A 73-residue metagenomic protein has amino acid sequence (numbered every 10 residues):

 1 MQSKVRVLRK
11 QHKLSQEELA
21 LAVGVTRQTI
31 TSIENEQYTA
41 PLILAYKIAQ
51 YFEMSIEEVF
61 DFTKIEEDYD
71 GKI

Functional and structural regions predicted by a protein language model:
K4-E18, A22: Short basic helix-loop element that most often maps to the first helix and adjoining turn of HTH DNA-binding modules
E17, Q28, E57: Key DNA-contact positions within bacterial/archaeal DNA-binding proteins
V25-Y38: Recognition helix of helix-turn-helix/homeodomain-like DNA-binding domains that insert into the DNA major groove
N35, M54, K64: Short, conserved catalytic or interaction motifs in soluble domains
I43-E58: DNA major-groove recognition helix of helix-turn-helix/homeodomain DNA-binding modules
F60-I73: Short, charged recognition helix plus adjacent turn of helix-turn-helix-like nucleic-acid-binding domains
